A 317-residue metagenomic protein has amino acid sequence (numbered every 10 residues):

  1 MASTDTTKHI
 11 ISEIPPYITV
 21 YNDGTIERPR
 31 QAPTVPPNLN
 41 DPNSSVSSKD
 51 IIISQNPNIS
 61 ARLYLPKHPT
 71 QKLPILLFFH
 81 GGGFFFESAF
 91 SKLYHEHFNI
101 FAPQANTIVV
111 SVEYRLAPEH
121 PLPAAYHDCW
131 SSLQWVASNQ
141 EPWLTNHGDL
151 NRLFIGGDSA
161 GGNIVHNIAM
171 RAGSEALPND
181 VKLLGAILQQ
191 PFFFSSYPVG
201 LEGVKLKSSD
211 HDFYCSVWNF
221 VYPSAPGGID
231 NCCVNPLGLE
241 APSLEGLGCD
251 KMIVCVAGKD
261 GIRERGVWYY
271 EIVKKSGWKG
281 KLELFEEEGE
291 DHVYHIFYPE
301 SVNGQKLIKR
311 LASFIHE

Functional and structural regions predicted by a protein language model:
A2-E317: Alpha/beta-hydrolase superfamily serine-hydrolase fold, recognizing
